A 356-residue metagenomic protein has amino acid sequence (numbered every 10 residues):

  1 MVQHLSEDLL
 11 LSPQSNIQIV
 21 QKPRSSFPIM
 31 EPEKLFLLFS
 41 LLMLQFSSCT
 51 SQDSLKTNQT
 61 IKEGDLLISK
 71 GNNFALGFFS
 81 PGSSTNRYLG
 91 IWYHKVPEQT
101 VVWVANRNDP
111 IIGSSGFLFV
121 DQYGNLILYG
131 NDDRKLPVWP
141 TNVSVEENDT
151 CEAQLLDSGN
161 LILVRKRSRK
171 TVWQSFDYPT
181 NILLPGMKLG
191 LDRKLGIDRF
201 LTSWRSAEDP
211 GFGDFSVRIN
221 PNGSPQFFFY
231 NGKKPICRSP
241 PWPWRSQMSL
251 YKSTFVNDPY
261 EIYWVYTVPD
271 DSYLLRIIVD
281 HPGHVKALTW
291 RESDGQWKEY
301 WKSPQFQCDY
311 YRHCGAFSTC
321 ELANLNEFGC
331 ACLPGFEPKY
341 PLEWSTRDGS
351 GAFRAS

Functional and structural regions predicted by a protein language model:
V2, Q21-S356: Beta-rich ligand-binding surfaces for carbohydrates and other polyanions
P13-N16, S26: Generic short amphipathic/hydrophobic targeting helices enriched at N-termini, encompassing Sec-type signal peptides
